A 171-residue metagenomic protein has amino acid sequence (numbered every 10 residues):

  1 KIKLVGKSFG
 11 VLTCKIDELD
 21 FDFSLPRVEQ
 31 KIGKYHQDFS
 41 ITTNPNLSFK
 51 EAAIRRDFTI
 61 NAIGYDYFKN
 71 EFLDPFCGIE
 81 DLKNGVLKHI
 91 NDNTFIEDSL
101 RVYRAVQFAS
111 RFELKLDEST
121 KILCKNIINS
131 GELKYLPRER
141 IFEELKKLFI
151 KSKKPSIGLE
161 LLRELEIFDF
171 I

Functional and structural regions predicted by a protein language model:
K1-I171: Catalytic cores of the polymerase beta-like nucleotidyltransferase superfamily and closely associated nucleotide
